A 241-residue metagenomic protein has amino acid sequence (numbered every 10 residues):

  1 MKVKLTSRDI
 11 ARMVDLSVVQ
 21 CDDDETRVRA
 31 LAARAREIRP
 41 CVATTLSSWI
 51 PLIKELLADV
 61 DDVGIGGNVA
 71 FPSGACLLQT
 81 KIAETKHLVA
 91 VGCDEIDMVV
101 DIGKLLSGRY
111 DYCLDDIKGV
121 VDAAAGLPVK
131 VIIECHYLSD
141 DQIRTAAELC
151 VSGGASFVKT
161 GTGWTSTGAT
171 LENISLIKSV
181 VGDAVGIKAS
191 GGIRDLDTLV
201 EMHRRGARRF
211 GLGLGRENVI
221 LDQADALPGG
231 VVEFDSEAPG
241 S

Functional and structural regions predicted by a protein language model:
M1-A33, S175-G186, I193-S241: Alpha/beta catalytic cores of nucleotide-metabolism and tRNA/nucleoside-modifying enzymes
M1-A90, R144-T145, L149: Conserved N-terminal beta1-alpha1 strand-loop-helix module at the mouth
I10-V18, A43-T45, V63-A70, I96-M98 (+4 more regions): Hydrophobic faces of well-ordered beta-strands that scaffold small-molecule active sites in alpha/beta enzyme cores
A32-L52, F71, I96-L114, G161-A169: Glycine-rich, proline-tolerant flexible connector loops at the mouths of alpha/beta enzymes
I38, V91, A123, L149 (+3 more regions): Structural motif
K54, C76-H87, L138-L149, E172 (+3 more regions): Catalytic cores of alpha/beta
G67-F71, A90-L105, S152-G168, G191-T198 (+1 more regions): Glycine-rich phosphate-binding active-site loops on the catalytic face of alpha/beta enzymes
G74, T80, T85-K86, E95-F157 (+1 more regions): Conserved anion-binding
